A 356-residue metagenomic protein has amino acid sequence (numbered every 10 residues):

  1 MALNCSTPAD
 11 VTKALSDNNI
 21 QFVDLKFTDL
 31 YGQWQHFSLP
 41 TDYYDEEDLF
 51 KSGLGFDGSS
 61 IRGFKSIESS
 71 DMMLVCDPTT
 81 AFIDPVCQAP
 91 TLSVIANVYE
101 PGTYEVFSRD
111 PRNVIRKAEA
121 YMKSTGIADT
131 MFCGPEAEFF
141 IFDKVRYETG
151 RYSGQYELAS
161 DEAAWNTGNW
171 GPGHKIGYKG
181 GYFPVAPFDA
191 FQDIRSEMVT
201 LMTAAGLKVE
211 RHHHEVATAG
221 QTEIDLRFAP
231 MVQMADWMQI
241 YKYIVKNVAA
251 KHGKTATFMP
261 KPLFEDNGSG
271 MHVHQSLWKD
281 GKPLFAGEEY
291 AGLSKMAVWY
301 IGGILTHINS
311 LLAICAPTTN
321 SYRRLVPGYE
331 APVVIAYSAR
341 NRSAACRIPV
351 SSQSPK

Functional and structural regions predicted by a protein language model:
A2-K356: Glycine-rich, acidic/polar active-site loops that bind/position phosphate-bearing ligands
